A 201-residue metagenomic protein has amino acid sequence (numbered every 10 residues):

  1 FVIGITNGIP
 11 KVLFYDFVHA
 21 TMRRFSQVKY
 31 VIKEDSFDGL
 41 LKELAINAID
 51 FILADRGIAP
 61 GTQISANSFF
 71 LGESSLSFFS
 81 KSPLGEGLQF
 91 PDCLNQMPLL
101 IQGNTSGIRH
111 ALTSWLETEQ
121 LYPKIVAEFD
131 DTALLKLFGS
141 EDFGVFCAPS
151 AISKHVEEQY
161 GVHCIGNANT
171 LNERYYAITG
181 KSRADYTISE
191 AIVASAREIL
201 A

Functional and structural regions predicted by a protein language model:
F1-F25, K29-K33, L41-K42: N-terminal winged-helix
F1-G4, I52, L100, F146 (+1 more regions): Short, well-ordered beta-strand segments
L13, H163-A201: A late-sequence structural motif
D16-A20, D38-L76, S80, I165: Short beta-strand-centered segments that line the small-molecule binding cleft or hinge of alpha/beta clamshell
S36-L41, A45-A48, D55, T105-I108 (+1 more regions): Hydrophobic hinge/microswitch elements
R56-G57, S82, P149-I152, A168 (+1 more regions): Short secondary-structure boundary segments
S65-G103: Flexible hinge/capping segments at coil-to-helix
G85-E86, P98-E119, D185-S189, V193: Secondary-structure junction motif
